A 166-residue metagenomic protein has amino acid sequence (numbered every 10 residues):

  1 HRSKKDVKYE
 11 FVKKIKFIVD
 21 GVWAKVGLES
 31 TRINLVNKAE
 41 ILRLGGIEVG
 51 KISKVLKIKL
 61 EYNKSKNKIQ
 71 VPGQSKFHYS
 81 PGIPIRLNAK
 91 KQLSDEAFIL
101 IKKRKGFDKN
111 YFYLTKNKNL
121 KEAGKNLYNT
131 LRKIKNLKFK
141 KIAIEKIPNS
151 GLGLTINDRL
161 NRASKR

Functional and structural regions predicted by a protein language model:
H1-R166: Active-site-adjacent structural elements in enzyme catalytic cores
